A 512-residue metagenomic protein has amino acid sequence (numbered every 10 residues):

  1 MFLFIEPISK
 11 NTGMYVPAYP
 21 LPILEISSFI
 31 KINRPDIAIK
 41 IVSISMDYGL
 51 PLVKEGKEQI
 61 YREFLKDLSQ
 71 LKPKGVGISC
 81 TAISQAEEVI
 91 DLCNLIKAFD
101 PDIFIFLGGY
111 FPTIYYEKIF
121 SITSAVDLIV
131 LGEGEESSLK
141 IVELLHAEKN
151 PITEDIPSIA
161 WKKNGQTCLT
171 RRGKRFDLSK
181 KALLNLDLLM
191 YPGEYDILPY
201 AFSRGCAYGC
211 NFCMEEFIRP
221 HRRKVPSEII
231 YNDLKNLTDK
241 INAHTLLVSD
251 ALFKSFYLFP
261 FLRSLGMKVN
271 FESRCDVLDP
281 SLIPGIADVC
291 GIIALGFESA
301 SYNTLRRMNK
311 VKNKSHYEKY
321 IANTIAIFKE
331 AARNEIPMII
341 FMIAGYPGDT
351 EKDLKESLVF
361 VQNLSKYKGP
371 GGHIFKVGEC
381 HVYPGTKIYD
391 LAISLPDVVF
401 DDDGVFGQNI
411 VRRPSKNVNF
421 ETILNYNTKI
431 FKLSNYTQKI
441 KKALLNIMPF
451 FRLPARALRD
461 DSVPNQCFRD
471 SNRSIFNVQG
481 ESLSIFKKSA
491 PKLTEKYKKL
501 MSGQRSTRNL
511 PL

Functional and structural regions predicted by a protein language model:
M1, K74-G75, T245, I292: Structural motif
M1-F4, A38, R62-L65, S69 (+1 more regions): Radical SAM enzyme core and accessory elements
F2-F4, S9-N11, I156, W161-F202: N-terminal [4Fe-4S]-dependent radical SAM core
T12-I23: Glycine- and acidic-residue-enriched helix-capping/strand-helix junction motifs
A38, I44-R172, G385: Glycine-rich beta-alpha loop elements in corrinoid/cobalamin-binding modules across cobalamin-dependent enzymes
Y115-Y116, Y208, Y257, N303-M308 (+2 more regions): Flexible glycine/acidic-rich beta-alpha junction loops that bind and position SAM and/or redox cofactors in anaerobic
Y116-I122, G348-N363: Catalytic cores of alpha/beta
S179-M338, A344, V359: Radical SAM [4Fe-4S] cluster-binding motif and immediate context
